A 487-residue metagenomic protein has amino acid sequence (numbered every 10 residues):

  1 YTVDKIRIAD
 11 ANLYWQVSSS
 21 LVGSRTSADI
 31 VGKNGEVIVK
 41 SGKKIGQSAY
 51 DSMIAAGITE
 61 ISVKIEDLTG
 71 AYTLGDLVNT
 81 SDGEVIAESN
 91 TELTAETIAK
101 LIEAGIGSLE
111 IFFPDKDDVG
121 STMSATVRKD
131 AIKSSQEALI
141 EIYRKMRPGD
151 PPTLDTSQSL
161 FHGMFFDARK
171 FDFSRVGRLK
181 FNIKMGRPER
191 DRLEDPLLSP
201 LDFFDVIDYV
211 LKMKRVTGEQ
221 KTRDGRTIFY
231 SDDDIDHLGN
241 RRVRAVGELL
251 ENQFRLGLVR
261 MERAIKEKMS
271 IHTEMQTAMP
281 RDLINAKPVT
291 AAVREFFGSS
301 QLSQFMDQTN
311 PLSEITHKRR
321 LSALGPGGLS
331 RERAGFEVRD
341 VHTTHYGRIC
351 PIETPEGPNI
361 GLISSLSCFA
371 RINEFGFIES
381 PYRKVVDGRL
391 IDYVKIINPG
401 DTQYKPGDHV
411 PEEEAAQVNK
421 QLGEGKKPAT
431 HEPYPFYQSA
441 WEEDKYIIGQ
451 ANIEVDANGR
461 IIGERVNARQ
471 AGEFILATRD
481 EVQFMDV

Functional and structural regions predicted by a protein language model:
Y1-V487: Intrinsically disordered, low-complexity regulatory segments
